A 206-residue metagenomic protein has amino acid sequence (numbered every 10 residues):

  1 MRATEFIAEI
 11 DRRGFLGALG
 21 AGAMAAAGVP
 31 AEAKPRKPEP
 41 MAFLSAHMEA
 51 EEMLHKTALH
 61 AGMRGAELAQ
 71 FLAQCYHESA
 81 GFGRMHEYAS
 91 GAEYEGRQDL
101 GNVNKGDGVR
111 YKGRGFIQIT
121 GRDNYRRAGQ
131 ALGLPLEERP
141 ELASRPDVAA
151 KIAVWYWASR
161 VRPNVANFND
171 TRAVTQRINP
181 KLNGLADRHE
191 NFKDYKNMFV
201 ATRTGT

Functional and structural regions predicted by a protein language model:
R2-G22: N-terminal secretory signal peptides and thylakoid transit peptides that target proteins across membranes
A31-A33: Boundary at the C-terminal end of the N-terminal hydrophobic targeting segment
R36-M48, A73-Y156: Peptidoglycan-targeting cell-wall enzymes and recognition modules
E51-L54, A58: N-terminal carbohydrate-binding/catalytic regions of secreted carbohydrate-active enzymes
G62-F71, R84-Y88, P163-T175: Surface-exposed patches in mature extracellular/periplasmic domains of secreted proteins
C75-E78, A166-L185: Acidic helix/loop microenvironments that form the catalytic cleft of cell-wall polysaccharide enzymes
V148-A150, S159-A166: Proteins synthesized as precursors that undergo proteolytic processing into mature forms
D194-T206: Low-complexity, Gly/Ser/Thr/Pro-rich intrinsically disordered linker/tail segments
